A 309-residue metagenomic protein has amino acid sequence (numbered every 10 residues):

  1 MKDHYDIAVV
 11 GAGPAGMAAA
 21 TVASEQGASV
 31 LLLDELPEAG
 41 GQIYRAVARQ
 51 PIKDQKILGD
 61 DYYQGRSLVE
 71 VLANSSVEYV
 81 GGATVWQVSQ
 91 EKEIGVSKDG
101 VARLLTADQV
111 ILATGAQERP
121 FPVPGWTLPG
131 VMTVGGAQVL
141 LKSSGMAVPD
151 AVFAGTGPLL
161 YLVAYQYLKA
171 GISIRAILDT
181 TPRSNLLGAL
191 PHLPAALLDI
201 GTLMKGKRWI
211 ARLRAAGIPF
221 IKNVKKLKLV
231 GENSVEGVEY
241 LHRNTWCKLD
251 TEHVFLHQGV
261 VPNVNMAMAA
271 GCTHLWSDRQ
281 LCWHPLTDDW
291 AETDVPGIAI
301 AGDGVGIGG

Functional and structural regions predicted by a protein language model:
M1-G309: Residues forming the flavin
